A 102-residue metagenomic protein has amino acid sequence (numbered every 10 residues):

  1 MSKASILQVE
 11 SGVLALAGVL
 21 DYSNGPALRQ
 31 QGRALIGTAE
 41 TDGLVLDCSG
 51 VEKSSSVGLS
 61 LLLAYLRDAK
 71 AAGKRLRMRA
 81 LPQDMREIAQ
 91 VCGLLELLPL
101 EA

Functional and structural regions predicted by a protein language model:
M1-K53, A64-A102: STAS-like cytosolic regulatory interaction modules
S56-L59: Phosphopantetheine-attachment site and its flanking helix in carrier
